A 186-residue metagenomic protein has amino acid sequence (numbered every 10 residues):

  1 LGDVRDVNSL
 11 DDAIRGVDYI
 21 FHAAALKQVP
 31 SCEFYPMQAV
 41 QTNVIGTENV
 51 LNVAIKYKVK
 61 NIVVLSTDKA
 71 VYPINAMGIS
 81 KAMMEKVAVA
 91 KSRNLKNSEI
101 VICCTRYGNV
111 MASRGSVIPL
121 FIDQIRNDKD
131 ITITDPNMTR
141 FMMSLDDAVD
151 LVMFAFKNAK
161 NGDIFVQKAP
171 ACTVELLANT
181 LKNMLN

Functional and structural regions predicted by a protein language model:
L1, Q41, D135: Conserved residues in the N-terminal Rossmann fold of short-chain dehydrogenase/reductase
L1-Y19: Conserved Rossmann-fold cofactor-binding substructure of NAD(P)-dependent oxidoreductases
R5, F34, T42, A112 (+2 more regions): Residue-level signal for the nucleotide or nucleotide-sugar donor/cofactor binding architecture
H22, L26-A82, K86, A90 (+1 more regions): Conserved Rossmann-fold NAD(P)-dependent oxidoreductase catalytic core, especially the SDR/UDP-sugar
A76-S80, V110, S144: The catalytic Tyr-centered alpha-helix of NAD(P)H-dependent dehydrogenases
V87-T139, D163-V166: Conserved beta-loop-beta element that borders a ligand/cofactor-binding pocket
A112-L120, T134-F154, C172-L181: Substrate-positioning beta->alpha
N158-N186: Mid/C-terminal beta-alpha module of Rossmann-like enzyme folds, strongest in SDR-family dehydrogenases/epimerases
